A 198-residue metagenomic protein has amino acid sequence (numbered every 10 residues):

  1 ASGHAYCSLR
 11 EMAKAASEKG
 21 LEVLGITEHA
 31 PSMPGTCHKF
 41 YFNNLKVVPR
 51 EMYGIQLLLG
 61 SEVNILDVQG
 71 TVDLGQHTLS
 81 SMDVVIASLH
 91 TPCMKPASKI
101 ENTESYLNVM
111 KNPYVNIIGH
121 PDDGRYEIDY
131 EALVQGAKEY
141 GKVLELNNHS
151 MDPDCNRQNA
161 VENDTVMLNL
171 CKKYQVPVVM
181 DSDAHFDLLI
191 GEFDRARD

Functional and structural regions predicted by a protein language model:
A1, E22-H29: Ser/Thr-glycine-rich phosphate-binding loops at phosphate-binding pockets of nucleotides, nucleotide cofactors
H4-Y6, T36-K39, E127-G136, D154-L170 (+1 more regions): Histidine/acidic-residue-rich catalytic or RNA/ligand-binding cores of hydrolases and nuclease-related proteins
M12-L24: Catalytic domains of carbohydrate-active enzymes, especially glycoside hydrolases
S17, A30, G35-L146: Extended substrate/RNA-proximal surfaces in nucleic-acid metabolism proteins
E22-V23, V143, P177: Residue-level detector of anion-binding/catalytic polar loops
G25, L59, I117, V178-M180: Residue-level marker for buried hydrophobic side chains located in beta-strands that build the well-ordered beta-sheet
H29, V176-I190: Short acidic/histidine-rich active-site segments
V143-N156: His/Asp/Glu-enriched short active-site or ligand-binding loop at hydrolase and phosphoryl-transfer sites
